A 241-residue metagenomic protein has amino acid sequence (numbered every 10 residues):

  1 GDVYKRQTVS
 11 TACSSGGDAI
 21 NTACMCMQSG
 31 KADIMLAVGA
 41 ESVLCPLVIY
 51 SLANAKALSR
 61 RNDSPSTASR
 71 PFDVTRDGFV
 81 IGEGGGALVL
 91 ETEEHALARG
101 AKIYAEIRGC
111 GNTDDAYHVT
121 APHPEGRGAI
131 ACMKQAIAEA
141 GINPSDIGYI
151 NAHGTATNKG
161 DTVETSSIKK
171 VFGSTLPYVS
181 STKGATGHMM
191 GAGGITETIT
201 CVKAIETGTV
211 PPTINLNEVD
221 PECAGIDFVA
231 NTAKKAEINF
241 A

Functional and structural regions predicted by a protein language model:
V3-Y4: Short, small-residue-biased leader/transition segments that mark boundaries at the very start of proteins
Q7-S15, S181-G191, E218: Active-site nucleophile and cofactor-binding loops and adjacent substrate-binding regions of central metabolic enzymes
S15-H95, G193-A241: Conserved beta-strand-centric core segments of catalytic alpha/beta enzyme folds
Q28, L97, A138-G141, G173 (+1 more regions): Residue-level signal for alpha-helix termini/capping positions
D63-A140, Y149, I238-F240: Condensing-enzyme catalytic core mediating Claisen C-C bond formation in acyl metabolism
K102-E106, I142-D146, Y178, P211-I214: Flexible, glycine/charged-enriched surface loops at secondary-structure junctions
Y117-G126, T155-F172, M189-T196, I226-N231: Short glycine/threonine-rich loop-to-helix capping motif typified by GTGT followed within a few residues by an Asp-Pro
C132-H188: A beta-strand-loop signature enriched in Asp, Gly, Thr, and Trp that corresponds to the sialidase/neuraminidase Asp-box
